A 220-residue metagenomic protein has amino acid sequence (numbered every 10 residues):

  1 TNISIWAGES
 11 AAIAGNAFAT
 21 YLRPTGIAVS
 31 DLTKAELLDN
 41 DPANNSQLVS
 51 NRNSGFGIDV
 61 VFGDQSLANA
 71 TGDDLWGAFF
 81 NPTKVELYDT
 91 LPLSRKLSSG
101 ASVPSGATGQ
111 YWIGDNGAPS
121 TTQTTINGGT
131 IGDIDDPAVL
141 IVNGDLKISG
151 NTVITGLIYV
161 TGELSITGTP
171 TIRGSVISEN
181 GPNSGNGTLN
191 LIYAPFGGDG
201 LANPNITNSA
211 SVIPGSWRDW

Functional and structural regions predicted by a protein language model:
T1-W220: Primarily marks folded extracellular/lumenal domains of secretory and cell-surface proteins
